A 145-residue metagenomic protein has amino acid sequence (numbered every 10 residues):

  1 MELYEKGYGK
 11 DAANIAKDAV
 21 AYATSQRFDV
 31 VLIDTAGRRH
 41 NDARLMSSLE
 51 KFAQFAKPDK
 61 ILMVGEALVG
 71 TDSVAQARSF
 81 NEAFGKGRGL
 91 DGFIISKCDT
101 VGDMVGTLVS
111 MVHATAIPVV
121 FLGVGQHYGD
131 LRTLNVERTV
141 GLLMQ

Functional and structural regions predicted by a protein language model:
M1-Q145: P-loop/Walker A NTP-binding module and the surrounding RecA-like catalytic core of P-loop NTPases
